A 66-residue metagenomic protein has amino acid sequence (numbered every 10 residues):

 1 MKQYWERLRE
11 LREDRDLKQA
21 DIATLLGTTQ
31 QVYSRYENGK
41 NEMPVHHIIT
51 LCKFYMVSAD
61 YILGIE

Functional and structural regions predicted by a protein language model:
M1-D14: A short, Lys/Arg-rich alpha-helix, primarily the initiator
R7, K18, P44-H47, S58: Residues that mark the N-terminal boundary/hinge immediately upstream of a DNA-recognition element
D14-R15, F54: Histidine kinase transmitter module recognition
D16-R35, T50: Short alpha-helical DNA-recognition segment
G27, H46-Y61: DNA major-groove recognition helix of helix-turn-helix/homeodomain DNA-binding modules
E37, Y55, E66: DNA major-groove recognition helix of helix-turn-helix
